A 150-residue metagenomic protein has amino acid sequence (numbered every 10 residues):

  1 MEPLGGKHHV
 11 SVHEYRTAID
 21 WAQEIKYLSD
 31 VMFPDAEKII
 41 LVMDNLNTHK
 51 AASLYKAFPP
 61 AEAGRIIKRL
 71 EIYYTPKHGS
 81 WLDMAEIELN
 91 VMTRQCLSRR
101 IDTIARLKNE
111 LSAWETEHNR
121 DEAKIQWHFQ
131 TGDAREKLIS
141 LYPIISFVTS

Functional and structural regions predicted by a protein language model:
M1-S150: Short functional hotspots at interaction and active-site rims
